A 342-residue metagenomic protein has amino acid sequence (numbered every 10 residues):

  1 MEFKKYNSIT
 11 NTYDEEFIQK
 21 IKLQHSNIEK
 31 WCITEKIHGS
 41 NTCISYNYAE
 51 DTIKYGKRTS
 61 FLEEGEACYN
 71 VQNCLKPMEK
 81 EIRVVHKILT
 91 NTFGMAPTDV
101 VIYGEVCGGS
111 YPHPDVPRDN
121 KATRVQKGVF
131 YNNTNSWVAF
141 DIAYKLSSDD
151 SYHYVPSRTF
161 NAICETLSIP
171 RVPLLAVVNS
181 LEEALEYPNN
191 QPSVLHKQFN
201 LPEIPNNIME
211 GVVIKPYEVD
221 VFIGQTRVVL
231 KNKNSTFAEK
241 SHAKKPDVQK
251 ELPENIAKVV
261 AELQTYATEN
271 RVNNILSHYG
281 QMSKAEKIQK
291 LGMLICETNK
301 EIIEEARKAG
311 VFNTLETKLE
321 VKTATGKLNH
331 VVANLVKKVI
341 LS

Functional and structural regions predicted by a protein language model:
M1-S342: Core nucleotide-handling region used for phosphoryl-transfer chemistry
